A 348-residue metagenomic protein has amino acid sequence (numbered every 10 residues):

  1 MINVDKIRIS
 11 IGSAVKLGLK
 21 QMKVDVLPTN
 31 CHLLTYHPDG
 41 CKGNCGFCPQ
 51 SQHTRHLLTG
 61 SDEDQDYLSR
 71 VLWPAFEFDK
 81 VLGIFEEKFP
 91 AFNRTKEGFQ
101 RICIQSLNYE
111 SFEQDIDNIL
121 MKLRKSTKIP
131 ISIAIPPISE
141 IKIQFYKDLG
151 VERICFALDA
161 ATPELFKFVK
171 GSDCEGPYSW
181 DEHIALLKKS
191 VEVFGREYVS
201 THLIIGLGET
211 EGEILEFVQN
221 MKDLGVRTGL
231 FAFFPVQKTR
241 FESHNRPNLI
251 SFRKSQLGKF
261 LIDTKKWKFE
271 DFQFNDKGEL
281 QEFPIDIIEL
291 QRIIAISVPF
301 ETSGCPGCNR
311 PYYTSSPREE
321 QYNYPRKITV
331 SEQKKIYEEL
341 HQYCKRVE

Functional and structural regions predicted by a protein language model:
M1-C31, V193, L215-E348: Auxiliary Fe-S-binding modules of radical SAM enzymes
L17-G18, T29, T35-G40, G46-F168 (+4 more regions): Conserved Radical SAM active-site core
H37-C41, V298-E301: Short metal-coordination and nucleic-acid-contact micro-motifs, chiefly zinc-binding Cys/His arrays
Q105, I135, A157, L203 (+2 more regions): Short loop/turn and capping residues at structural boundaries
S139-G150, I205-D223: Catalytic cores of alpha/beta
S172-D173, L186-G212, F233, K238 (+1 more regions): Conserved strand-turn element in the central/C-terminal portion of the radical SAM core barrel that lines
